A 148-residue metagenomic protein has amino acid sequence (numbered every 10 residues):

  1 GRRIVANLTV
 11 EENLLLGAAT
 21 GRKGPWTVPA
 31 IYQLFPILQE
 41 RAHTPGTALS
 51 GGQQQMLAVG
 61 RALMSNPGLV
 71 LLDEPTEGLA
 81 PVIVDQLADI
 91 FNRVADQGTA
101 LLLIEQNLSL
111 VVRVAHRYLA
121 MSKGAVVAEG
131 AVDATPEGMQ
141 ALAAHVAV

Functional and structural regions predicted by a protein language model:
N7-W26, L34-Q39, H43, G130: ABC-type ATPase nucleotide-binding domains, specifically the catalytic core motifs of the NBD
Q33, A120-E129, T135-V148: C-terminal boundary and immediately downstream tail of ABC-type ATPase nucleotide-binding domains
P45-L49, Q53: Conserved ABC ATPase signature
A62-L63: ABC ATPase C-loop
N66: Conserved catalytic motifs of ABC-family nucleotide-binding domains
V70-E74: Catalytic Walker B motif of ABC-type/P-loop ATPase nucleotide-binding domains
V84-Q97: Helical segment within the ABC ATPase nucleotide-binding domain
E105-Q106: H-loop/switch region of ABC-family ATPase nucleotide-binding domains
